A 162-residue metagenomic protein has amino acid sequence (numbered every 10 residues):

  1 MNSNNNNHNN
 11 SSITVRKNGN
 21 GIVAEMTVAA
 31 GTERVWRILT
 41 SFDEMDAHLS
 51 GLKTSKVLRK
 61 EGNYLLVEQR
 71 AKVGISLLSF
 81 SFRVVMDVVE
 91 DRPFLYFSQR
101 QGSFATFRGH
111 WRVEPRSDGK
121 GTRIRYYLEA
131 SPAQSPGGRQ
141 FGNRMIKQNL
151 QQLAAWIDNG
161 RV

Functional and structural regions predicted by a protein language model:
M1-G62: Hydrophobic ligand-binding cavity/cleft-lining segments
N10, K60-E68, E90-S98: Short, hydrophobic/aromatic-rich segments at coil-to-beta transitions
V15, S76-L78, P136-G137: Flexible, membrane-facing loop/turn or short amphipathic-helix motifs that contact lipid bilayers or gate lipid-binding
N20-T27, Y64-L66, S81-R83, R108 (+1 more regions): Intrinsic-disorder/low-complexity, polar/charged segments enriched in Ser/Thr/Lys/Arg/Asp/Glu/Gln
V28, A71, L128-A130: Hydrophobic beta-strand positions in extracellular immunoglobulin-like domains
V35-L39, M45, V67, I124-Y126 (+1 more regions): Hydrophobic pocket/interface hotspot
A47, G74-G121, E129-S131, N159: Hydrophobic-ligand binding "helix-grip"
R123-V162: A conserved amphipathic terminal alpha-helix motif
